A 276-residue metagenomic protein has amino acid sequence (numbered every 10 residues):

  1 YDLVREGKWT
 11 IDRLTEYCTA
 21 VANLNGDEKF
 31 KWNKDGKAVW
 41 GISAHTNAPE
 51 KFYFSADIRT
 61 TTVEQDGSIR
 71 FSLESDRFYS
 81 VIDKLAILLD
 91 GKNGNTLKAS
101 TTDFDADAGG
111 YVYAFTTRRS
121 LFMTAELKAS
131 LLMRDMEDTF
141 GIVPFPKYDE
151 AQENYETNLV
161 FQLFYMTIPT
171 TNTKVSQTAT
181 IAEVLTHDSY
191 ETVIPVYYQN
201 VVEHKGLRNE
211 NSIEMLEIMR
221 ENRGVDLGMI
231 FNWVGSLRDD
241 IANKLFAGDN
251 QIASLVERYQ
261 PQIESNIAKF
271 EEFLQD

Functional and structural regions predicted by a protein language model:
Y1-D2, S43-Q65, V160-P169: Periplasmic solute-binding protein
L3-E6, W32-N33, R59-F78, D149-E156: Short, solvent-exposed loop/beta-turn-alpha elements that line the ligand-binding surface or hinge of extracytoplasmic
T15-A20, F104-L121, L131: Short helices/loops that flank or line small-molecule/ion binding pockets
T15-A20, K51-F104: Glycine-centered hinge/linker elements that transmit conformational signals in sensory and ligand-binding systems
D27-G36: Acidic, glycine-anchored loop motifs typical of Ca2+
H45-A48, T124-S130: Beta->alpha turn/N-cap motifs
N93, M133-V202: Extracytoplasmic/periplasmic substrate-recognition and gating elements
T170-A179, S189-D276: Conserved C-terminal helix/tail region of periplasmic/extracytoplasmic solute-binding proteins
